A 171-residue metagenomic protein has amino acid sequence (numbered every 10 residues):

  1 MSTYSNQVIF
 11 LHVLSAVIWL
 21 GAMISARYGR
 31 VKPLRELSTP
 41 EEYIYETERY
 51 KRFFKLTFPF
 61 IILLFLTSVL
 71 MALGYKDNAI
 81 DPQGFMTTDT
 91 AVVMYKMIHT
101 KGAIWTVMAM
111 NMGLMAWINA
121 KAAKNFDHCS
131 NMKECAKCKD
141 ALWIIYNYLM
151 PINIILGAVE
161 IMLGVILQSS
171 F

Functional and structural regions predicted by a protein language model:
M1-F171: Polytopic transmembrane helical bundles with strong interfacial aromatic enrichment
